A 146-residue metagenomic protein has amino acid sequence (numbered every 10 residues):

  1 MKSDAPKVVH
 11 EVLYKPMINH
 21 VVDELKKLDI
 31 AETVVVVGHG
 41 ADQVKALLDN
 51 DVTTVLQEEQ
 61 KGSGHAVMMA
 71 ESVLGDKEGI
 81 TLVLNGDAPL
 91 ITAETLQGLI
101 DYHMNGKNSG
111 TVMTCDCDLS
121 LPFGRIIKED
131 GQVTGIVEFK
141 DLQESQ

Functional and structural regions predicted by a protein language model:
M1-D4: N-terminal nucleotide-binding beta1-loop-alpha1 segment
K7-V8, G124: Extracytoplasmic/periplasmic beta-strand context in beta-sandwich domains, especially the cupredoxin/COX2 CuA-binding
V9, T54, G110-V112: Conserved beta-strand scaffold positions in the cores of enzyme catalytic domains, especially in NTP/NDP-utilizing
E11, K15-D101, K128: Conserved N-terminal catalytic core of the sugar/cofactor nucleotidyltransferase
I91-Q146: Conserved core of the sugar-phosphate nucleotidyltransferase
